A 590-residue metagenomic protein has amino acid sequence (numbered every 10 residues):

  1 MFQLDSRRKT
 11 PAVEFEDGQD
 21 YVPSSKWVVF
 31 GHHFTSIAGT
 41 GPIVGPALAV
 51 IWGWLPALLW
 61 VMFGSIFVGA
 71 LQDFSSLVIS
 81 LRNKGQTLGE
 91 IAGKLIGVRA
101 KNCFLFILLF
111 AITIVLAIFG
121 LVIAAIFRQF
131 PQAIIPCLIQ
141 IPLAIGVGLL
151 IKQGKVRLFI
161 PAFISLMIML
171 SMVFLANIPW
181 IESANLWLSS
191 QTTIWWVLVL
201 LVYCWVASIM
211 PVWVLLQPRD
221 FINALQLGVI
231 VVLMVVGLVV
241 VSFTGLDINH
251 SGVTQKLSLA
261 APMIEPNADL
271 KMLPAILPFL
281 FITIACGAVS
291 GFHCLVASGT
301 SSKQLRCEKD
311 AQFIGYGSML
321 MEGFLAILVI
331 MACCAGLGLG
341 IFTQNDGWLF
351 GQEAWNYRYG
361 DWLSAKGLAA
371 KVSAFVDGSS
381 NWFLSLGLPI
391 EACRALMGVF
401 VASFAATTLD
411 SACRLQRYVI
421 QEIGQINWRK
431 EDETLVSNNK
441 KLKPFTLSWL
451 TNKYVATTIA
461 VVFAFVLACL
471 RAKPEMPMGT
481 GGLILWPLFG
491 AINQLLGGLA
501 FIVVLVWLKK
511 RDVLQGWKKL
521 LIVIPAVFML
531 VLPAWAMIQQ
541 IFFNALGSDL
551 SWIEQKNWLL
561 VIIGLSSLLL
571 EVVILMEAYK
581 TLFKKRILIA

Functional and structural regions predicted by a protein language model:
M1-E14, H33, F63-G89, K152-K155 (+2 more regions): Juxtamembrane transmembrane-helix boundary signature
M1-I43: Membrane-interface "cap" regions at the ends of multi-pass membrane proteins
M1-Q3, I107, P131-L175, T193-V240 (+4 more regions): Membrane-interface loop-to-helix entry segments
A49-S80, G89, Q132-A144, G148 (+3 more regions): Extracellular loop-to-transmembrane helix junctions
V98-T113, G317-G323, P389-M397, A406-L409 (+1 more regions): Loop-to-transmembrane helix boundary motifs in multi-pass membrane proteins
L108, V115-A117, M167, A224-G245 (+4 more regions): Selective recognition of specific alpha-helical transmembrane segments in multi-pass small-molecule
Q129, G148-Q153, M167-L198, W205-S208 (+4 more regions): Hydrophobic alpha-helical segments and their helix-loop junctions in multi-pass secondary transporters
L238-E265, L320-V376, A472-P477: Extracellular/periplasmic helix-exit of transmembrane alpha-helices
